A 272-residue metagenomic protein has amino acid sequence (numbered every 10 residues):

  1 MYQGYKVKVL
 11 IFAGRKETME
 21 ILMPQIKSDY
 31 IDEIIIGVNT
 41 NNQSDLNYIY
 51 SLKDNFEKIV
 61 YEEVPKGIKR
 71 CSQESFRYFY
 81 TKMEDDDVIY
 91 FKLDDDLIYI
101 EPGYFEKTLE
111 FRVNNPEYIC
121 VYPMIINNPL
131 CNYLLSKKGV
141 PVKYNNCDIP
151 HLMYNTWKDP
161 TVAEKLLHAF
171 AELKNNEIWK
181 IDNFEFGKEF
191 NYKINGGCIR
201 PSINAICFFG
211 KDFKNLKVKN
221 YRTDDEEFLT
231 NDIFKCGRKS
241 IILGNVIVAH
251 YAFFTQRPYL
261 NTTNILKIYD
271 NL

Functional and structural regions predicted by a protein language model:
M1-K8, D86: A short, charged/proline- and glycine-enriched loop that marks the coil->beta-strand transition at the N-terminal
Y2-G4, E164-L272: C-terminal catalytic/acceptor-binding lobe
G4-V7, K27-I36, I59: Short loop->beta transition adjacent to catalytic acidic/histidine clusters or analogous donor-positioning motifs
V7-K16, G37: A conserved hydrophobic helix/loop-capping motif in glycosyltransferases and polysaccharide synthases
R15-Y30, S44-Y48: Short, well-formed alpha-helical segments that are part of the catalytic scaffolds of diverse glycosyltransferases
V38-K92, I98-Y104: Active-site-proximal specificity loops/subdomain of glycosyltransferases
Y48-I49, Y104, N132-K137, F253-Q256 (+1 more regions): Short aromatic-enriched loop/helix-cap "lid" or pocket-rim segments at secondary-structure transitions that line
K107-K214: Conserved catalytic core of nucleotide-sugar-dependent glycosyltransferases
